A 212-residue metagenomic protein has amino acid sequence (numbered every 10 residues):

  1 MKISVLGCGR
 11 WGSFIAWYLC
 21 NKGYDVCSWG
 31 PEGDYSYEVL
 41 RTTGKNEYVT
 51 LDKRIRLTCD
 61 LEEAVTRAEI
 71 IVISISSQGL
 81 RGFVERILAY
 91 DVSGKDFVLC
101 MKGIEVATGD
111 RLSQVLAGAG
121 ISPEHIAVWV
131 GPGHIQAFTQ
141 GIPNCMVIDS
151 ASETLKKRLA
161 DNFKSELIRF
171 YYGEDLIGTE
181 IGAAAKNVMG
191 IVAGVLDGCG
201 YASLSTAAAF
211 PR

Functional and structural regions predicted by a protein language model:
M1-C59: NAD(P)+-binding Rossmann beta1-loop-alpha1 motif at the extreme N-terminus of oxidoreductases
D34-V39, V106-T108, L155-K156: Short, charged/polar "capping" segments at the starts of alpha-helices and the immediately preceding loops
L51, E63-T66, I70-P143, L159-D161: Rossmann-like NAD(P)(H) cofactor-binding subdomain of soluble oxidoreductases
R54-R56, I126, I168: Short, conserved active-site loop motifs that form the nucleotide-linked donor/cofactor pocket
T58-C59, V128-P132, Y172-E174: Short loop/edge segments at beta-strand edges and connector loops that shape dinucleotide/nucleotide cofactor-binding
G79, Y90, V115-E124, P143-R212: Internal alpha-helical scaffold of NAD(P)-dependent oxidoreductase catalytic cores
